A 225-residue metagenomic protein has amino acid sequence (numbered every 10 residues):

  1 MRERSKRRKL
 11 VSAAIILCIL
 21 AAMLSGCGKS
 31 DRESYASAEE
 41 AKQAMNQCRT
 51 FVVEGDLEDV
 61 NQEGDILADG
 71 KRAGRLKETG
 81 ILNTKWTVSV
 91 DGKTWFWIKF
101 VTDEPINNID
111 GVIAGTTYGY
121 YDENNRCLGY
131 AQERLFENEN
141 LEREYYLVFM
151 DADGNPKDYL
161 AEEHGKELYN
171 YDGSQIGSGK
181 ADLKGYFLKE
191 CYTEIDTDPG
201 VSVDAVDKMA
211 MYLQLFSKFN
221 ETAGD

Functional and structural regions predicted by a protein language model:
M1-R2, V201: Helix-centric, low-specificity signal for extended rod-like, repetitive segments
R2-A14: Bacterial N-terminal signal peptides that target proteins for export
L17-A21: Alpha-helical transmembrane segments
A22-G26: C-terminal motif of bacterial Sec signal peptides marking the signal peptidase cleavage site
G28-D225: Intrinsically disordered, low-complexity proline/glycine-rich segments
